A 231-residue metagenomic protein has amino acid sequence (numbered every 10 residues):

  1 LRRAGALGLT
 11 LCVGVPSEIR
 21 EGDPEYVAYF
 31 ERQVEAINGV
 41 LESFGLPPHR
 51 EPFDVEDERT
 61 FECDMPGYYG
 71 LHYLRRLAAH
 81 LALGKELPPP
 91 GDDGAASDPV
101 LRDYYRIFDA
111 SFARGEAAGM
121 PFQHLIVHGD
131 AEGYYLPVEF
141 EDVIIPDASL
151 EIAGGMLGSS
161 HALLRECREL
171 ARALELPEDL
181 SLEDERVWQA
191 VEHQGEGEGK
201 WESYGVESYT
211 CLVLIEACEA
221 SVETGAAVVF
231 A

Functional and structural regions predicted by a protein language model:
L1-E216, A220, T224-A231: Acidic (Asp/Glu-rich) sequence patches and key acidic residues that form negatively charged surfaces used
